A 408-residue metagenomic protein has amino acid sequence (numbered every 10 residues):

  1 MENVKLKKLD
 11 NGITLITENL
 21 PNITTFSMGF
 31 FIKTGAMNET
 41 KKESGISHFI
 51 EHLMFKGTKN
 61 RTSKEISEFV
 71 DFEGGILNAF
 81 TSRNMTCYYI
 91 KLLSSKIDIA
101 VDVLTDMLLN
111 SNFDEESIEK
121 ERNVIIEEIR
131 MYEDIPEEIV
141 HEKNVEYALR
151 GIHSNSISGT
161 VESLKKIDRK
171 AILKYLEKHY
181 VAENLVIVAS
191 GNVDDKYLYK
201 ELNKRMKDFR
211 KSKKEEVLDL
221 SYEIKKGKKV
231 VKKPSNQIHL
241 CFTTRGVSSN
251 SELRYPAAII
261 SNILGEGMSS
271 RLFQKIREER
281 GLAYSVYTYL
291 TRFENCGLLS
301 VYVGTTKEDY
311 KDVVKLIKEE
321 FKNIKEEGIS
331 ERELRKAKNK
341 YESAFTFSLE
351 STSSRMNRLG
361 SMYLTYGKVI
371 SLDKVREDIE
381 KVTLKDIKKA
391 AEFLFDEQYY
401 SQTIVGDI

Functional and structural regions predicted by a protein language model:
M1-T25: N- or domain-start disorder-to-order transition segments that initiate the globular core
N3, N19, I66-K214, L220 (+5 more regions): Charge-rich, well-structured scaffold segments of protease-associated domains
K7, L15, M28-I32, I90 (+2 more regions): Preference for bulky hydrophobic residues occupying beta-strand positions in well-ordered beta-sheet regions
I13, F26-M28, T86, I238-L240 (+2 more regions): Change "...and in nucleic-acid phosphodiester-cleaving endonucleases..." to "...and in nucleic-acid processing enzymes
L20, G29-F31, K213-R271: His/Glu-based metal-binding/catalytic segments typifying zinc-dependent metallopeptidases
T24-F26, I97, N250: A short local loop/turn or secondary-structure capping micro-motif enriched for an aromatic residue
S27-K91, E266-L282: M16/MPP (pitrilysin/insulinase) zinc-metallopeptidase core fold and M16-derived inactive scaffolds
F49, L53, H153, I259: Catalytic glutamate of the conserved HExxH
